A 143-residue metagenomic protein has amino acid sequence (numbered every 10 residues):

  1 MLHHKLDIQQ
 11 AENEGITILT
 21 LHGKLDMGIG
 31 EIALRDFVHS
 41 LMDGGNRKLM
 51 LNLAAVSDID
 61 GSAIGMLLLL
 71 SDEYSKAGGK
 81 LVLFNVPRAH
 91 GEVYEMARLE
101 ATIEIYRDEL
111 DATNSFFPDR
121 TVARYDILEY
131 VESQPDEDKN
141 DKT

Functional and structural regions predicted by a protein language model:
L2-D36: STAS-typified acidic loop motif
Q9, F84, Y106: General small-molecule cofactor/ligand-binding pocket signal
N13, R88, L110: Residues that form or immediately flank small-molecule/cofactor binding pockets and catalytic motifs
M27-I103: Amphipathic alpha-helical interaction surfaces in cytosolic regulatory modules
E104-D111: Short acidic-hydrophobic, aromatic-tinged amphipathic segments that line or gate anion-handling sites
S115-D119: Receiver (REC) domain switch/output surface
R120-T143: CheY-like receiver
